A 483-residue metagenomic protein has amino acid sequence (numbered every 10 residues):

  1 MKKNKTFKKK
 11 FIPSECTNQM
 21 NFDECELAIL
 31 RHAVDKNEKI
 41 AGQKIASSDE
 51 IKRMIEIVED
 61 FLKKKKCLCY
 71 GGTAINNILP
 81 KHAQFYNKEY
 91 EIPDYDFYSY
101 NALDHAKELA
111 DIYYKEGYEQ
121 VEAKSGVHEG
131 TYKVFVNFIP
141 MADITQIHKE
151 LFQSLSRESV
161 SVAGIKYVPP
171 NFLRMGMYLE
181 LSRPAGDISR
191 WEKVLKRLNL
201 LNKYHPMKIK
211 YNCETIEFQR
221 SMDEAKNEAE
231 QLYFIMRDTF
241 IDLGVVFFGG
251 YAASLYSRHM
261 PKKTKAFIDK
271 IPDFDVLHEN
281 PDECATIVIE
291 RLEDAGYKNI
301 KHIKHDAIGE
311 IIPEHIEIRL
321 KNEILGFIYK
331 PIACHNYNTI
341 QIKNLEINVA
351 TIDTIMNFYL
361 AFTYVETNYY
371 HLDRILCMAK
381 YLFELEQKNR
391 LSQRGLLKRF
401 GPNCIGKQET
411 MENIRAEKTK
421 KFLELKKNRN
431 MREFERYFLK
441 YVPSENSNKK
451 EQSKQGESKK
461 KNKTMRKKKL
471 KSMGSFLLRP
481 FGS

Functional and structural regions predicted by a protein language model:
M1-R53, S161-Q231, Y441-N462, R466-P480: N-terminal regions immediately upstream of nucleotidyltransferase
P13, M141-A225, I324-K449: Active-site and adjacent loop segments of nucleotide-processing enzymes that use two-metal-ion phosphate chemistry
I51-L103, L232-D282: Active-site nucleotide-donor binding segment shared across nucleotidyl transfer reactions
I57-L62, L109-G117, M236-F240, V288-G296: Hydrophobic, Leu/Ile/Phe/Ala-enriched alpha-helical segments that form helix-helix packing faces
V58-L68, G72-I75, P140, I147 (+6 more regions): Non-catalytic helical "accessory" subdomain of NTase-fold nucleotidyltransferases
L103-E108, D282-I289: Short, conserved charged micro-motifs
I112-Q153, E290-N336: Conserved catalytic core of two-metal-ion nucleotidyltransferases
